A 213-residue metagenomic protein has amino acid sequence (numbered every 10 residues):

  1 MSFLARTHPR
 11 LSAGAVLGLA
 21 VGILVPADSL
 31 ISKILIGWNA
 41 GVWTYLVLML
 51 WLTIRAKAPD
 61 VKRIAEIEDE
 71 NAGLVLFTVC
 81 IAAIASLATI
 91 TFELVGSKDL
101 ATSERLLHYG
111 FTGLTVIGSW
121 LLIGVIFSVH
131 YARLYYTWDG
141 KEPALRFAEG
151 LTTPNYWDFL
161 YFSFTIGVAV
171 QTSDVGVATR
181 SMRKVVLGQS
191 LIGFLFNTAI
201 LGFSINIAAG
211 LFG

Functional and structural regions predicted by a protein language model:
L4-P26: The first (N-terminal) embedded transmembrane alpha-helix
G14-G18, L76-F92, Y161-T165, I200: Hydrophobic alpha-helical transmembrane segments of multi-pass integral membrane proteins
L30-V47: Loop-to-helix transition at the N-terminal end of transmembrane alpha-helices
W51-E68, T91-A101: Membrane-helix interface/capping segments
V61-I81: Juxtamembrane helix-capping/reentrant segments at transmembrane boundaries
I117-G140: Transmembrane alpha-helix/helix-exit interface in multi-pass inner-membrane proteins
Y135-T179: Membrane-proximal soluble regions of multi-pass membrane proteins
D158-T165, S173-G213: Pore domain of cation channels
